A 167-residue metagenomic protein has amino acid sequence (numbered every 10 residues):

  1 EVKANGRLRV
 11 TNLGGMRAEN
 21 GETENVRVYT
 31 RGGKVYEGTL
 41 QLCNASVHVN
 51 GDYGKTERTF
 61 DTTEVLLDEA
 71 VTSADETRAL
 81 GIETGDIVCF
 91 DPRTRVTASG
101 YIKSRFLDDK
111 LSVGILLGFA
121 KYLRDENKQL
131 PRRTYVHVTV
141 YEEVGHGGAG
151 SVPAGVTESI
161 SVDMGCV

Functional and structural regions predicted by a protein language model:
E1-V167: N-terminal hydrophobic/helix-forming segments and targeting peptides
